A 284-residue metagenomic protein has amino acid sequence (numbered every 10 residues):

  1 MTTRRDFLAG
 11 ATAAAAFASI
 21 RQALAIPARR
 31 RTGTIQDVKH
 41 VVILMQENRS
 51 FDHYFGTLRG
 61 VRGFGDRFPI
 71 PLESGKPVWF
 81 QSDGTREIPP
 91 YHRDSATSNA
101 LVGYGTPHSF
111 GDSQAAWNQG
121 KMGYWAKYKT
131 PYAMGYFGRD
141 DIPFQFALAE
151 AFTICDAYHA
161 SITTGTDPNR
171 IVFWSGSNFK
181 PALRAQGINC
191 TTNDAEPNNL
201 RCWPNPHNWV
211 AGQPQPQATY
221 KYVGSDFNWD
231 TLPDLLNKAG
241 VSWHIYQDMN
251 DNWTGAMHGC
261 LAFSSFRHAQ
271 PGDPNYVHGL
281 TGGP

Functional and structural regions predicted by a protein language model:
T2, D6-P284: N-terminal pro-sequences and low-complexity stem/linker regions of secreted or lumenal proteins
